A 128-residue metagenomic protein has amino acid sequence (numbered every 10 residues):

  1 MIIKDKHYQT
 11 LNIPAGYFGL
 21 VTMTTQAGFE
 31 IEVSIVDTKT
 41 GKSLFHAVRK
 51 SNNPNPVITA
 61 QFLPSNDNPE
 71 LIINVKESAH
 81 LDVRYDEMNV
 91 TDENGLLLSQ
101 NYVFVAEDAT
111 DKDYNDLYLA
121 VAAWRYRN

Functional and structural regions predicted by a protein language model:
M1-L98, N115, A122: Extracellular distal adhesion/interaction modules in secreted or cell-surface proteins
N94-N128: Acidic, proline/glycine-rich low-complexity IDRs
